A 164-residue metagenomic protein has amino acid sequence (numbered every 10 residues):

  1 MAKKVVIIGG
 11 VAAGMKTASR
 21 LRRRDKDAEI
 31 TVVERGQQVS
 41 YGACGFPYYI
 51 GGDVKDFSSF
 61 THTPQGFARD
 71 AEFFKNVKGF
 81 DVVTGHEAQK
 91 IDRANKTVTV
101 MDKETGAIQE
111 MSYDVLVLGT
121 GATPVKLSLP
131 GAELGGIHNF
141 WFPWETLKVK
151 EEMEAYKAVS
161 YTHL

Functional and structural regions predicted by a protein language model:
A2-V6, A68-V159: FAD-binding core/adjacent interface of flavoenzyme oxidoreductases
K3-D81, V125: Beta1-alpha1 glycine-rich phosphate/pyrophosphate-binding loop at the start of Rossmann-like nucleotide-binding domains
T162-H163: Conserved small/polar residues in nucleotide/adenosyl-binding loops
